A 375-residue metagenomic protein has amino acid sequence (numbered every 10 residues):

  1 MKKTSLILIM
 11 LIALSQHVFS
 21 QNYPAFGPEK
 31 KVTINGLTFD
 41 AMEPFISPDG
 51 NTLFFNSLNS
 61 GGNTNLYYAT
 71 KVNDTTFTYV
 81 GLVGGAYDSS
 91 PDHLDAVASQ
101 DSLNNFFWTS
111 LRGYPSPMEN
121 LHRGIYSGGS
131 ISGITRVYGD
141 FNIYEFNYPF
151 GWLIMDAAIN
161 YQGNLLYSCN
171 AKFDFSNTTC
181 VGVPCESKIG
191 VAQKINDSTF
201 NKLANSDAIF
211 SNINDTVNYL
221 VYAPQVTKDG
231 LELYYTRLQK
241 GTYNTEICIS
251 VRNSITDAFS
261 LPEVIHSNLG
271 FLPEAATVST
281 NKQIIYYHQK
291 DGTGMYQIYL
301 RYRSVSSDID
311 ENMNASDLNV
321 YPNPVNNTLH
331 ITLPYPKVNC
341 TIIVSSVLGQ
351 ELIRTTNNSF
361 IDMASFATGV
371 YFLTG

Functional and structural regions predicted by a protein language model:
M1-Y23: Bacterial Sec-dependent N-terminal signal peptides
K3-T4, D74, L165, D197 (+3 more regions): N-terminal cationic leader/targeting segments used for protein routing and processing
L6-L11, D308, T341, L352: Generic short N-terminal amphipathic or hydrophobic helices
M10-A13, F19, N73-T75, S102 (+2 more regions): N-terminal non-cleavable signal-anchor helices
L11, F19, G50, G230 (+1 more regions): Local alpha-helix boundary/kink/capping signal
A13, G124, G190-A192, C340 (+1 more regions): Small side chains
F19, E311-G375: C-terminal outer-membrane/trafficking sorting elements
Q21-S306: Short, conserved micro-motifs composed of acidic
